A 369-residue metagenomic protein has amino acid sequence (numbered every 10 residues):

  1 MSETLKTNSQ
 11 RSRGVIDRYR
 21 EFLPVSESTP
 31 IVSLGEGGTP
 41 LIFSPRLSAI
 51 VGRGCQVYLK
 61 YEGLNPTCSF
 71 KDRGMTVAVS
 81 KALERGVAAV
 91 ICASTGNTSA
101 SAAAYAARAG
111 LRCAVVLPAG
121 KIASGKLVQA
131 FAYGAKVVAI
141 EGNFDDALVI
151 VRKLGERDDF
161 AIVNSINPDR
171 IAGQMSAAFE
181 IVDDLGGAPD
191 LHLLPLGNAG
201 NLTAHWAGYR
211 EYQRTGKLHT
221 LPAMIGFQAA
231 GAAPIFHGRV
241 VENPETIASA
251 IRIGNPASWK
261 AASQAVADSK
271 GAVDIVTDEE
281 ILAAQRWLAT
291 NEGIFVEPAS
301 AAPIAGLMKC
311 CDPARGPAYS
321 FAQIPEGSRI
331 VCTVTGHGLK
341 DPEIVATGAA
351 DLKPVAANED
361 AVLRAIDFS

Functional and structural regions predicted by a protein language model:
M1-S369: PLP-dependent amino-acid enzyme catalytic core
